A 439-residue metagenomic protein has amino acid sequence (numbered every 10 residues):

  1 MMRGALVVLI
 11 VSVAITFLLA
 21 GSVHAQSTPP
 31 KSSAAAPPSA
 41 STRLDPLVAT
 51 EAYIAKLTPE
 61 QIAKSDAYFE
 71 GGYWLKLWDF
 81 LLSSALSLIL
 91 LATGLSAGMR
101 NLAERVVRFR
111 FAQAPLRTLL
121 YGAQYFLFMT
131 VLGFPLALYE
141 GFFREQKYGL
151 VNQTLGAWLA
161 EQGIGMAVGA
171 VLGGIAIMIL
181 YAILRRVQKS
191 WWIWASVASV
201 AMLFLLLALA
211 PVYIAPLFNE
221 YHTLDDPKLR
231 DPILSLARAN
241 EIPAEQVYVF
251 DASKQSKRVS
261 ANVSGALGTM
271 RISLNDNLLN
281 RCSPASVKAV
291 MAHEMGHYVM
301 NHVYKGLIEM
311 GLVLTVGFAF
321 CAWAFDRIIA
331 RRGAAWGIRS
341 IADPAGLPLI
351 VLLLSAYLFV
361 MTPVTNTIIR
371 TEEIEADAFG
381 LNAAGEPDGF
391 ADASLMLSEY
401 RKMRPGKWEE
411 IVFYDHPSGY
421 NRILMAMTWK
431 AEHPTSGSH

Functional and structural regions predicted by a protein language model:
M1-I10, Q26: Positively charged n-region of N-terminal signal peptides that target proteins for export
V8-A20: Bacterial N-terminal signal peptides
Q26-T93, M99-I341, V351, S355-H439: Polar-ligand-bearing catalytic/cofactor-coordination segments of membrane-embedded or membrane-tethered inner-membrane
P344: Helix-loop-beta hinge of the Bergerat
